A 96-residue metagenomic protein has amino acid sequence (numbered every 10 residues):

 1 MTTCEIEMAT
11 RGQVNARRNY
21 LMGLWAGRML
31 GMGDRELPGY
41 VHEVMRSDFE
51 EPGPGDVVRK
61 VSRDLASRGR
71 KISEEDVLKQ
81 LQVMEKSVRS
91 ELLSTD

Functional and structural regions predicted by a protein language model:
M1-D96: A charge-rich, low-complexity, intrinsically flexible signal that marks solvent-exposed coils, linkers, repeats
